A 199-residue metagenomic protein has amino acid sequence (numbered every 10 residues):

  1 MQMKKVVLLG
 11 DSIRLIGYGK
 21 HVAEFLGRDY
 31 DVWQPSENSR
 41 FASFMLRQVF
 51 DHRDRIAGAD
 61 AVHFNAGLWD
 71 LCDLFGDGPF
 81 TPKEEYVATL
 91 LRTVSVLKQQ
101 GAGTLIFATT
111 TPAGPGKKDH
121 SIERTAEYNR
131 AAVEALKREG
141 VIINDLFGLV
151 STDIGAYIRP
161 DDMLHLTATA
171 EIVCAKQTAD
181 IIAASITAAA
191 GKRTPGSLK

Functional and structural regions predicted by a protein language model:
M1-M3, L198-K199: Basic/polar N-terminal segments that are highly enriched at the extreme N-terminus, encompassing both cleavable
Q2-R92, H165: Conserved SGNH/GDSL esterase-like catalytic core that processes O-acyl groups on lipids and polysaccharides
L26-R28, G101, E139: Short, structured coil segments at secondary-structure junctions
D31-W33, T104, G140-I142: Conserved beta-strand segments of alpha/beta enzyme cores
D54-G58, Q100-G101, S185: Glycine-rich phosphate-binding loop signature in dinucleotide/nucleotide-binding domains
N65-L71, S95-E127: Active-site segments of SGNH/GDSL-like serine hydrolases that catalyze O-acetyl group transfer/hydrolysis on lipids
E85-A88, R92-V96, E127-E134: Alpha-helical scaffolding segments of alpha/beta enzyme cores, especially the outer helices of TIM-barrel or partial
T110-K199: Catalytic His-Asp segment of secreted/periplasmic serine-dependent ester chemistry enzymes
